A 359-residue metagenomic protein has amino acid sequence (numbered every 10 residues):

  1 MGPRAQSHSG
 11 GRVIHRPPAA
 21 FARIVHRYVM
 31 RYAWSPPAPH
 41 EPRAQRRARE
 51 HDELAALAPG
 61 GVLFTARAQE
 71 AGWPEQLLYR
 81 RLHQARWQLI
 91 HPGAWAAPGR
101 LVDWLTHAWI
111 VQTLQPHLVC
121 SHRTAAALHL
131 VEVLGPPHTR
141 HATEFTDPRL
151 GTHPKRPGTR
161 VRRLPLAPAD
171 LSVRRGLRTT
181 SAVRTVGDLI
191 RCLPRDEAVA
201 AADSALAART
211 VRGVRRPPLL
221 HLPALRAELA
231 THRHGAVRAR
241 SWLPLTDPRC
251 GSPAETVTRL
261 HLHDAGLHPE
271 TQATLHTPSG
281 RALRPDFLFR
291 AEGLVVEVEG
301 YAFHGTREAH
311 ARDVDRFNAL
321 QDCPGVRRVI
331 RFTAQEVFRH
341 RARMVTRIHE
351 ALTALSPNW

Functional and structural regions predicted by a protein language model:
G2, I14-R47, P59, R209-W359: Surface segments flanking catalytic/ligand-binding clefts of nucleic-acid enzymes
G2-G235, S356-W359: Short gly/ser-rich loop at a beta-strand->alpha-helix junction or flexible surface loop bordering the NTP-binding
